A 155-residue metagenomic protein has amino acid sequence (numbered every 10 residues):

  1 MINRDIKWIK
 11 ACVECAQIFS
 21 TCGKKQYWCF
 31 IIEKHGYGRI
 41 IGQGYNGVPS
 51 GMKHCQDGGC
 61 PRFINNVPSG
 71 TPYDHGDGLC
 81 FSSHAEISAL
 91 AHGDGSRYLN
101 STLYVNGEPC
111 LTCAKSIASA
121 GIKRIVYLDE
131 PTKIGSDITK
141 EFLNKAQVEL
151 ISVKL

Functional and structural regions predicted by a protein language model:
M1-L155: Zinc-dependent deaminase catalytic domain
